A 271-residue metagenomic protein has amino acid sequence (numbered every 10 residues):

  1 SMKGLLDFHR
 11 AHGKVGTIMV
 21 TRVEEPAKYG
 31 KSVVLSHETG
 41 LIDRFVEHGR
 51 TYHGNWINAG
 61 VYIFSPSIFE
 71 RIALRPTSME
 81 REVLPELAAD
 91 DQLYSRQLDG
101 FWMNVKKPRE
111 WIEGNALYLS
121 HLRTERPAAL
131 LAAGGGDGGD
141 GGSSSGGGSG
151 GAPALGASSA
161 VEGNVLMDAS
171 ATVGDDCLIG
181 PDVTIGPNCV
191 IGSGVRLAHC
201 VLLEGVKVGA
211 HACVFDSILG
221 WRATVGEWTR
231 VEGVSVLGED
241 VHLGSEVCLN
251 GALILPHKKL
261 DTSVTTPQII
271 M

Functional and structural regions predicted by a protein language model:
S1-G4, E110, R196, C213: Residue-level recognition of oxygen-bearing side chains
K3-A11, V23-A27, S36-R126: Catalytic-core segments of class I nucleotidyltransferases/pyrophosphorylases that form NMP-activated intermediates
M19-V20: Generic beta-sheet signal
Y29, A59, E162-G163, D168 (+5 more regions): Short loop/turn microsegments at loop-to-beta-strand junctions
H53-I57, I185, L237: A short, polar/proline- and glycine-enriched secondary-structure boundary/capping micro-motif
A88-G205: Extended, small-residue-rich solenoid/repeat segments and analogous flexible loops that form exposed scaffolds
G142, G147, S193-M271: Glycine-rich hexapeptide-repeat left-handed beta-helix
